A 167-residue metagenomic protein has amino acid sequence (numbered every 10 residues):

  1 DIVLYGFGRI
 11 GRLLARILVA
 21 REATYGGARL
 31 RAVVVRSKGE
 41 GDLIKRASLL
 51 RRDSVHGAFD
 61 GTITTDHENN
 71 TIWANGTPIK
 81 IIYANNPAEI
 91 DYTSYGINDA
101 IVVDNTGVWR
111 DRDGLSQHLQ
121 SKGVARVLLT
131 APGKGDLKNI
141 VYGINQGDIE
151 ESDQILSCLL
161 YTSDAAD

Functional and structural regions predicted by a protein language model:
I2-R16: Glycine-rich adenosine-cofactor-binding loop
I17-G26: A short, Lys/Arg-enriched amphipathic alpha-helix followed by its capping loop at the start of a domain
G27-W73: Glycine-rich phosphate-binding loop and adjoining beta1-alpha1-beta2 segment of Rossmann-like nucleotide-binding folds
R31, D99-A100, A125: Conserved acidic residues
G57-D113: A structured beta-alpha segment of the ubiquitous adenosine-cofactor-binding alpha/beta core
W109-D153: Rossmann-fold NAD(P)-binding glycine/threonine-rich loop
Y161-D167: Conserved small/polar residues in nucleotide/adenosyl-binding loops
